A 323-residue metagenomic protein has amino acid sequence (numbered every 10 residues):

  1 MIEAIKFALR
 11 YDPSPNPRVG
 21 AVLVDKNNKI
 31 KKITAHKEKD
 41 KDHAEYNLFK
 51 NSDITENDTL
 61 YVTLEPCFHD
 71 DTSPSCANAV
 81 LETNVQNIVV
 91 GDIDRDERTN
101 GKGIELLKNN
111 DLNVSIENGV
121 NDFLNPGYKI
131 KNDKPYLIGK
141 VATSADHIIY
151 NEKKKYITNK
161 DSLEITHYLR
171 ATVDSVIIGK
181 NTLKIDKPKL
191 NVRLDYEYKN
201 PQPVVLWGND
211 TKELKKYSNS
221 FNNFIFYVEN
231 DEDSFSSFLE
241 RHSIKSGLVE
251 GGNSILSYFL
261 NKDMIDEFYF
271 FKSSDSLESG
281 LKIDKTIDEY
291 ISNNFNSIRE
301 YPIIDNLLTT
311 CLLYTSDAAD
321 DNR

Functional and structural regions predicted by a protein language model:
M1-I2, F7-N16, K32, T55-N57 (+1 more regions): Enzymes that bind and transform nitrogen-containing heteroaromatic metabolites
I2, L23-G119, Q202, Y258-L260: Zn2+-dependent cytidine deaminase-like catalytic core
V19-D25, V141: Short beta-strand scaffold segments in enzyme catalytic cores
A21, D92, K102-I104, I148 (+2 more regions): Gly/Ser/Thr-rich helix-start
Y46-K50, P74-A77, L124-P126, S162-E164 (+2 more regions): A generic local structural motif
R95-D96, V120-D122, S254, D275: Positions that flank functional sites
E117-I130: Short, structured interface segments
D317-R323: A short, hydrophobic C-terminal helix/tail in secreted or cell-surface proteins
